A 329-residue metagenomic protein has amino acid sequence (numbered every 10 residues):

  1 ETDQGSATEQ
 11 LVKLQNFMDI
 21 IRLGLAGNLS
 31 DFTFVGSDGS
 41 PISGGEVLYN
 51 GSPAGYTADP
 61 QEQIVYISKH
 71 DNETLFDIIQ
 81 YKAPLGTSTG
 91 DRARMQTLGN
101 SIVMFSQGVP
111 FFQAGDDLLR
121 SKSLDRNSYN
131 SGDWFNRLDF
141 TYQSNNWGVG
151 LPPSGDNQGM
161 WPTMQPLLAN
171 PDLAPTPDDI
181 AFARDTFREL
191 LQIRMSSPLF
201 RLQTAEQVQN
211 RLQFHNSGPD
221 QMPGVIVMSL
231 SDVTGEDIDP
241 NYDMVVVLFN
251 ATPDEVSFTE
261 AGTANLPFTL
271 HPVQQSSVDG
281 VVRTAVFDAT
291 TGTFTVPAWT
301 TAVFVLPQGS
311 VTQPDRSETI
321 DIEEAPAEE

Functional and structural regions predicted by a protein language model:
E1-S30: Polar, glycine-rich mid-to-C-terminal structural blocks that act as macromolecule-binding/assembly scaffolds
N28-G45: Catalytic-site signature of metal-activated, phosphate-bearing donor transferases, centered on the GT-A/GT-A-like
G44-V246, A251-T259, T263-P267: Loop/helix patches that line or flank the sugar-binding groove of alpha-linked glycan CAZymes
F249-T252, A261-T263, V273-Q275, W299 (+1 more regions): Short, loop-centered acidic/histidine patches that primarily coordinate divalent metals
L266-P267, V278-D279, V311-Q313: A short local loop/turn or secondary-structure capping micro-motif enriched for an aromatic residue
H271-A289: Solvent-exposed beta-strand/loop surfaces of large extracellular or lumenal domains
A285-A325: C-terminal beta-strand-rich structural cap/linker in extracellular carbohydrate-active enzymes
A327-E329: Short, solvent-exposed mixed-charge patches
